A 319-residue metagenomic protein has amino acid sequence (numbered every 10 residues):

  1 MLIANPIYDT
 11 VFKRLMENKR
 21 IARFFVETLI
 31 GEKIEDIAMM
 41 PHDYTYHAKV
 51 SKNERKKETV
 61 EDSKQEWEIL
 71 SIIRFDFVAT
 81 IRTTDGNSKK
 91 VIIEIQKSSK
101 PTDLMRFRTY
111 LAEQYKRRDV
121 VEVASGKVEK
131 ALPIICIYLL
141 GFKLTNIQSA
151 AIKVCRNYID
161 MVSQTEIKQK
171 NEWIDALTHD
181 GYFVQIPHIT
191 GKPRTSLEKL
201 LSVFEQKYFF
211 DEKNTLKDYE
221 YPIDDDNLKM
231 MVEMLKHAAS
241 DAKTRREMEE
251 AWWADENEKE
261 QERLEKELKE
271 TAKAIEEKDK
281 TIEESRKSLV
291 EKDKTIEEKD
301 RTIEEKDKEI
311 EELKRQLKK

Functional and structural regions predicted by a protein language model:
M1-H179: Accessory alpha/beta interaction modules
L2-P6, T84, V91-Q96, S202-K319: Short, charged alpha-helical interaction segments and adjacent helix-coil junctions
D9, K19-R23, M105, I134 (+3 more regions): Non-catalytic, well-ordered alpha-helical scaffold segments
F12-E17, P187-G191, D218-P222, D226: Generic amphipathic alpha-helical segments used as scaffolds and interaction surfaces in large, multi-domain proteins
V26, I137, V184, M231 (+1 more regions): A residue-level signal for conserved active-site and pocket-lining positions in enzyme catalytic cores
S125-V128, P187, L235-K236: Selected N-terminal structured segments and early membrane-anchoring regions
Q148-A150, P193-E198, E247: Short conserved micro-motifs at the rims of enzyme active sites and ligand-binding pockets
S163-Q164, K168-F210: Extended serine/threonine-enriched, polar tracts that run as long, contiguous segments within proteins
